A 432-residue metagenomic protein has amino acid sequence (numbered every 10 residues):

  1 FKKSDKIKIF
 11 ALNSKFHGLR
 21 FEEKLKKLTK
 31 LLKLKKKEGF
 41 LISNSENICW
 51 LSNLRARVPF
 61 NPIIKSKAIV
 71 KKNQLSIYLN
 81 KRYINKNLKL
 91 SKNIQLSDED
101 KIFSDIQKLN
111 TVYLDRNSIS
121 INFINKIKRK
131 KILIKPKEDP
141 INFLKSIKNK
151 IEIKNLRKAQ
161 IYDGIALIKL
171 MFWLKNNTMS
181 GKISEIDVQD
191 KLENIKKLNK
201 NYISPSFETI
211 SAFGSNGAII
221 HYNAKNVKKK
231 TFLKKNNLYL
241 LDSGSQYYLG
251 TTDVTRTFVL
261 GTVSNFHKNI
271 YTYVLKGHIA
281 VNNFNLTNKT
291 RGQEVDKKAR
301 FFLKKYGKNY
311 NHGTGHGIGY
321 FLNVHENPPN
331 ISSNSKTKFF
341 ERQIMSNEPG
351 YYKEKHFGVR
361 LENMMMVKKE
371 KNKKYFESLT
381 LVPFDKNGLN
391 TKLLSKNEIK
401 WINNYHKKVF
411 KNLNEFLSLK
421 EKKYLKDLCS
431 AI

Functional and structural regions predicted by a protein language model:
F1-I432: Active-site neighborhoods and metal-handling regions in enzymes and metal-associated proteins
